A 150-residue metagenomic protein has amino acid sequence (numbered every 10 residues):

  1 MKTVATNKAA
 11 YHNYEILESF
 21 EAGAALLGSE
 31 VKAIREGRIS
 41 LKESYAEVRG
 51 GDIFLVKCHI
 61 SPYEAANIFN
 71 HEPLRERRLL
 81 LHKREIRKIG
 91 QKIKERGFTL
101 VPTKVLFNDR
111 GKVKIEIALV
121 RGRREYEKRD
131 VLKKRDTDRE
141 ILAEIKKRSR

Functional and structural regions predicted by a protein language model:
K2-D52: A positional/architectural concept
N7-A10, R38-I39, A65-R77, H82-R84 (+2 more regions): Arg/Lys-rich, often Gly-containing low-complexity segments of ribosomal proteins
E21, L41-E43, L55, E76 (+2 more regions): Broad gene-expression machinery/nucleic-acid interaction feature
G28, V48-G50, K57, I117-R121: Flexible glycine-/small-residue-rich
A33, S40-G50, F54-K83, K88: Ribosome-associated translation termination/rescue signal centered on the conserved GGQ peptidyl-tRNA hydrolysis loop
H82-A118, G122-R124: Beta-rich strand-turn-strand
T99-P102, L142-R150: C-terminal low-complexity, charged extensions that often adopt amphipathic alpha-helices
